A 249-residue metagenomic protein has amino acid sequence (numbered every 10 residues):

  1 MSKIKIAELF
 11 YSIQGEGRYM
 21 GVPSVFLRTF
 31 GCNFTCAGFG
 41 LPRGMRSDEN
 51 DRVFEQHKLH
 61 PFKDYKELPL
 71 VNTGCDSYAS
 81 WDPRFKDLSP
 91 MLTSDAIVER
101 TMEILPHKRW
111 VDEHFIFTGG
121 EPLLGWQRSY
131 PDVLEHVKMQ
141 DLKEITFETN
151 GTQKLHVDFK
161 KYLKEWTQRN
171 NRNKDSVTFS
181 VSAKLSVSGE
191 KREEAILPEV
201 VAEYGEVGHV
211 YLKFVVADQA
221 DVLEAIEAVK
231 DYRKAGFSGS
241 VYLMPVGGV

Functional and structural regions predicted by a protein language model:
M1-F54: N-terminal cysteine/histidine-rich coordination modules
M1-G17, G21, D218-V249: Auxiliary Fe-S-binding modules of radical SAM enzymes
I4, G38-D175: Conserved Radical SAM active-site core
Y19, L88, K191-E193: Short, solvent-exposed loop/turn segments at secondary-structure boundaries
F26, I116, Y211-K213: Short aromatic/hydrophobic contact patches that present stacked aromatics for nucleic-acid/ligand binding
G31-F34, T152, S186, G248: Short, solvent-exposed loop/turn segments at secondary-structure junctions
G119-G120, F214-V216, P245: Short glycine-centered, acidic/aromatic-flanked micro-motifs in structured strand/loop junctions that mark active-site
P131-V216, V222-E224, G236-S238: Radical SAM/AdoMet-radical enzyme domain recognition
